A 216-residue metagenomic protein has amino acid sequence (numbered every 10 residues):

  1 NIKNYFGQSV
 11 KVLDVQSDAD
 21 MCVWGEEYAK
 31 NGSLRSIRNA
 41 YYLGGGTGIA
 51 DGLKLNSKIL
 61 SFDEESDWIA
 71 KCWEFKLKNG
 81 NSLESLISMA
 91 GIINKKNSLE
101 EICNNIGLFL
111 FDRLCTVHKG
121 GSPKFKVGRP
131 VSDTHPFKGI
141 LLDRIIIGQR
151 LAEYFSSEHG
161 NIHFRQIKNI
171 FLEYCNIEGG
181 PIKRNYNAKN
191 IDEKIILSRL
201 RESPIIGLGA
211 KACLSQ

Functional and structural regions predicted by a protein language model:
N1-L77, P204-Q216: Phosphate-binding/catalytic loop of phosphoryl-transfer enzymes
G7, N31, E74-Q216: ATP-binding/phosphotransfer module of carbohydrate and carboxylate kinases, centering on a glycine-rich
